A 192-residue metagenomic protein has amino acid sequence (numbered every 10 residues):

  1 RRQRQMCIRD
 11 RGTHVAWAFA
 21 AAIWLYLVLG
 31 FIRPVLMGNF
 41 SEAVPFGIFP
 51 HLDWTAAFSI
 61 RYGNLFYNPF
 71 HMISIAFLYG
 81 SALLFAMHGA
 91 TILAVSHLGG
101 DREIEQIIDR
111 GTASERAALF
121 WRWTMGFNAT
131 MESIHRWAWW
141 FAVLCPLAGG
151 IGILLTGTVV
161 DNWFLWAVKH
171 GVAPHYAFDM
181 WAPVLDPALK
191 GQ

Functional and structural regions predicted by a protein language model:
R1, H14-I23, P45-D53: Mid-membrane cores of alpha-helical transmembrane segments in multi-pass membrane proteins, especially transporters
R2-I8: Short, small-residue-biased leader/transition segments that mark boundaries at the very start of proteins
D10-F19, Y62-F77, E115-G150: Loop-to-transmembrane boundary segments
V15-N39, A76-G89, F141-G157: Hydrophobic alpha-helical membrane-insertion segments
F19, Y26, A56, W123-M125 (+1 more regions): Intrinsic disorder/low-complexity segments enriched in polar/charged and small flexible residues
F31-F66, I104-F120, D161-Q192: Membrane-interfacial helical/loop segments at transmembrane boundaries in membrane proteins
A82-D109: Membrane-water interface of transmembrane alpha-helices
T124-L189: Alpha-helical oligomerization segments
